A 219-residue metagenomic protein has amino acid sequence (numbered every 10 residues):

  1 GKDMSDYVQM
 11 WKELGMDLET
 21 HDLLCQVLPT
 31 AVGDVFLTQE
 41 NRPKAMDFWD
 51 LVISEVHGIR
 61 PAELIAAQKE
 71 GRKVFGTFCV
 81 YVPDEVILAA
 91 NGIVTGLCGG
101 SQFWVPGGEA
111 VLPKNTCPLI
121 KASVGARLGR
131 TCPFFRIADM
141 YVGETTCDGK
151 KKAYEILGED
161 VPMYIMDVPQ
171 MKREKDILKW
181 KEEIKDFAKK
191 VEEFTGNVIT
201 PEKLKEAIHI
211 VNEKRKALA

Functional and structural regions predicted by a protein language model:
G1-A219: An N-terminal assembly and electron-transfer interface module characteristic of large anaerobic redox and radical
